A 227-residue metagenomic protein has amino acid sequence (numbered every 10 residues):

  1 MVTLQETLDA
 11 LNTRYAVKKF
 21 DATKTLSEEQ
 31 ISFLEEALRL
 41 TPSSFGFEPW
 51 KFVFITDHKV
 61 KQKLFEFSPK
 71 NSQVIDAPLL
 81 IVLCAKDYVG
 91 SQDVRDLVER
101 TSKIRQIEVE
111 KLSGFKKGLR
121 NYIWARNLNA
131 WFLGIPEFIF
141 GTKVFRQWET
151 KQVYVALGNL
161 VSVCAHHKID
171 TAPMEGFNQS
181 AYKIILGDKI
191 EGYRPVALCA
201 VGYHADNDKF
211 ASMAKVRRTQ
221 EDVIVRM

Functional and structural regions predicted by a protein language model:
M1-M227: Acidic, surface-exposed loops and disordered segments
